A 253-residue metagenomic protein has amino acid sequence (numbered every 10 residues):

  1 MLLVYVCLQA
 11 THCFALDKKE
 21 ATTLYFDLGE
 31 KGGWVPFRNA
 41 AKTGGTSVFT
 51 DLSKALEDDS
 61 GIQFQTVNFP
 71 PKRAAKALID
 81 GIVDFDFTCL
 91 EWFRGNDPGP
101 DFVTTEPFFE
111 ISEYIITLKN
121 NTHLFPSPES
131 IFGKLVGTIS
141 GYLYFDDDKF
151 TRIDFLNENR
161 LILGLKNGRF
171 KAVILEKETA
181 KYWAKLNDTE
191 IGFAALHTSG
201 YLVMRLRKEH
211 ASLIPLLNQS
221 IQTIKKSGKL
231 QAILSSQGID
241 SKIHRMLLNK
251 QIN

Functional and structural regions predicted by a protein language model:
M1-A10: Bacterial N-terminal signal peptides
A15-G99, T138, R152-D154, L217: Extracytoplasmic small-molecule ligand-binding "clamshell" domains of the periplasmic binding protein/Venus flytrap
K31, F109-Y114, K185-Q222, S241-N253: Periplasmic-binding protein-like
T43-D51, N68-F69, F109, L156-N159 (+4 more regions): Soluble non-cytosolic domains of exported or imported proteins
S47-D59, K119-F125, S130-K134, S140-Y142 (+1 more regions): Extended ligand-binding regions for polar small-molecule ligands
D58, K72-D86, S130, N159-E178 (+1 more regions): Short helices/loops that flank or line small-molecule/ion binding pockets
Q63, Y142-L156, K225-N253: Ligand-binding clefts/hinges and TM-proximal coupling segments of bilobed small-molecule sensing domains
T66-I131, L143-Y144, A194-A195: Acidic, polar ligand-binding/catalytic clefts
